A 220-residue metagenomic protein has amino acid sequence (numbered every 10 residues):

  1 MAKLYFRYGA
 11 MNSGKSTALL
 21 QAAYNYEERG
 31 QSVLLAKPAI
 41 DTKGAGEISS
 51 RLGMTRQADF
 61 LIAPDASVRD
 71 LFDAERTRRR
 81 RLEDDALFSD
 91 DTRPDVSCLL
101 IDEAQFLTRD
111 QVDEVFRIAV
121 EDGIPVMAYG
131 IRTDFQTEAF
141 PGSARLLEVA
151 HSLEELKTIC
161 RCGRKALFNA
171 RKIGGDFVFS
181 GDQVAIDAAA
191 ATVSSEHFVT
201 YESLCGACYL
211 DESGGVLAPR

Functional and structural regions predicted by a protein language model:
M1-L87, D134-R145, E155-T158, A185-R220: Conserved P-loop
D90-R93: Non-transmembrane, aqueous-exposed alpha-helical and coiled segments at domain scale
D102-A104, I131: Walker B catalytic acidic pair
R109-D110: Conserved D-loop-proximal element of ABC-family nucleotide-binding domains
A119-G142: Sensor-1/coupling segment of RecA-like P-loop NTPase cores
A150: Short basic (Lys/Arg) and small-residue
T158-V193: Short recognition patches in nucleic-acid-associated and regulatory proteins
